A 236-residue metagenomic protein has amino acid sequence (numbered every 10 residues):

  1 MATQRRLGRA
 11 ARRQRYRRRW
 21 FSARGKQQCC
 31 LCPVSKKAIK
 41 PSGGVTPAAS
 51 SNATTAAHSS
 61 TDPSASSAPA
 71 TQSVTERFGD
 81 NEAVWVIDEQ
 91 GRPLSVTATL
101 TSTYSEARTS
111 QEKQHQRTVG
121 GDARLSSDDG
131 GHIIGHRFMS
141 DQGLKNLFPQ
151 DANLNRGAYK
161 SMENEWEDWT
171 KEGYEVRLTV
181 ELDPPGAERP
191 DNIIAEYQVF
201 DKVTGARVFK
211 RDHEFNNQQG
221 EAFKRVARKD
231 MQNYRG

Functional and structural regions predicted by a protein language model:
M1-R92, S105, Q116, G120-D122 (+1 more regions): Low-complexity, glycine/serine/proline-rich disordered segments that function as export/translocation leaders
T75-G236: Domain-level detector of nuclease and nuclease-like folds in predominantly extracellular/periplasmic contexts
